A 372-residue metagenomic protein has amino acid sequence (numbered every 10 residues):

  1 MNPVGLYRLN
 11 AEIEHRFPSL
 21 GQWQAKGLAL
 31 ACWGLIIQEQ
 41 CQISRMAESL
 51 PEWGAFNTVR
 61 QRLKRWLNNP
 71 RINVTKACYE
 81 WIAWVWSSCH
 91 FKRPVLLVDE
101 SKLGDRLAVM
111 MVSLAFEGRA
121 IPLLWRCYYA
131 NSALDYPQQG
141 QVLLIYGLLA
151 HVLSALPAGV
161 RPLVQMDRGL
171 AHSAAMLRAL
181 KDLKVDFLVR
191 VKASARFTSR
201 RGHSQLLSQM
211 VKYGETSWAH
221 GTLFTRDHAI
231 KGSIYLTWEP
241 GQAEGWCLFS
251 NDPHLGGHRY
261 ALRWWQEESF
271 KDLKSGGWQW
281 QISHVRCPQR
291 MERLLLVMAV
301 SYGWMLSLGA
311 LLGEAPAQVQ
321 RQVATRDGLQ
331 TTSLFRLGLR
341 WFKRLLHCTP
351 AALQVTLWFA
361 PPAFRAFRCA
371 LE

Functional and structural regions predicted by a protein language model:
M1-Q40, A77-Y79, K92, D105-L107 (+1 more regions): Single, function-defining residue in the core of a domain
S19-R71: Short, positively charged, Gly/Tyr-enriched micro-motifs that form contact patches at catalytic or ligand/partner
W66-W81, V85: Short, basic alpha-helical nucleic acid-contact segments in DNA-binding proteins and DNA transaction factors
W86-S87, S154: Short secondary-structure boundary/capping segments
R93-L103: Two-metal-ion RNase H-like nuclease active-site motif
